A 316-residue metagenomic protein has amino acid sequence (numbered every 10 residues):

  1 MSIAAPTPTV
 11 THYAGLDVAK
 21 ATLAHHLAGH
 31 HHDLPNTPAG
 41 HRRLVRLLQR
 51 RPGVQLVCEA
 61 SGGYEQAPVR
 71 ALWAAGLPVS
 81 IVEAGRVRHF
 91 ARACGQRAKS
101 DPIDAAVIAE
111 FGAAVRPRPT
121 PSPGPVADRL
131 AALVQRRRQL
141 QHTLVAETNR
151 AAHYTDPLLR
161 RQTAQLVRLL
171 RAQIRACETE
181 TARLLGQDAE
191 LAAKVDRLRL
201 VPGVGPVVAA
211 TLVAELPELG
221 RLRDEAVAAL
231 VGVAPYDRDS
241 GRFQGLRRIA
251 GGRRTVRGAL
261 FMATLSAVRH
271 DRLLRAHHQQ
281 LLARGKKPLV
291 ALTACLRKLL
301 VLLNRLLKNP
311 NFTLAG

Functional and structural regions predicted by a protein language model:
S2, T9, R70-W73, S80-L200 (+1 more regions): Long, charge-rich intrinsically disordered scaffolds of nucleic-acid metabolism proteins
S2-A28, I108, A210-T211: Gly/Thr-rich phosphate-binding beta-strand-loop-beta motif of the actin/hexokinase/Hsp70
K20, G62, R86, V107 (+1 more regions): Short, glycine/acidic-enriched loop or turn micro-motifs at the edges of active sites
A28-Q55: Nucleic-acid-processing active sites and adjacent nucleic-acid-binding tracks, predominantly divalent metal-dependent
G53-Y64: Short glycine-rich phosphate-binding loop at a beta-alpha junction
P206, T211-R284, P288, L314-G316: Phosphate-backbone recognition surface of nucleic-acid-processing proteins
A283-G316: Basic, amphipathic alpha-helical segments enriched in Lys/Arg and hydrophobic/aromatic residues
